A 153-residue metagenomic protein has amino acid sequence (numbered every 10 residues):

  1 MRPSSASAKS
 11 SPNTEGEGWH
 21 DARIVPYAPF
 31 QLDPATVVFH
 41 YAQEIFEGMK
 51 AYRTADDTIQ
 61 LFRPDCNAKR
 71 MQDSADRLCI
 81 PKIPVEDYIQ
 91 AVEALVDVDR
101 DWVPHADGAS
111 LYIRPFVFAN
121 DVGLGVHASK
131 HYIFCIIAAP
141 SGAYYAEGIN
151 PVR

Functional and structural regions predicted by a protein language model:
M1-R153: Conserved alpha/beta cores of soluble small-molecule-handling proteins
